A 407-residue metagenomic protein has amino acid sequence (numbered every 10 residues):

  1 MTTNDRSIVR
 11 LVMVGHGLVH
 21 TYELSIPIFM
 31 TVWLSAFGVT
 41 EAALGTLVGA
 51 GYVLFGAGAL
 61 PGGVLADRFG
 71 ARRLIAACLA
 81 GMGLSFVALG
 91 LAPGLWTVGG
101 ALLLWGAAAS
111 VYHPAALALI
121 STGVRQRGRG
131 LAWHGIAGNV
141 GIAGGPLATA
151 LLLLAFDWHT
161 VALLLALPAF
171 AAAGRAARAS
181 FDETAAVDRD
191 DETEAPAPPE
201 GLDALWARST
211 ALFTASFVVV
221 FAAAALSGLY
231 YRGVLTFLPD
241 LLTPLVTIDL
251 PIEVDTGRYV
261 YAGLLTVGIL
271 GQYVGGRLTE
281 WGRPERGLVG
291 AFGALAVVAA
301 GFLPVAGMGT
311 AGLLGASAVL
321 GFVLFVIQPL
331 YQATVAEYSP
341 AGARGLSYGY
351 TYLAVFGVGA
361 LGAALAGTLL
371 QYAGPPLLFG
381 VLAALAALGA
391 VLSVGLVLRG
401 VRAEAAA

Functional and structural regions predicted by a protein language model:
I26-P27, A215-Y273: Extracytoplasmic gate region of multi-pass secondary transporters
G38, G70, L91-W96, R283 (+1 more regions): Helix-breaking motifs and short loop linkers at transmembrane-helix boundaries and internal kinks in secondary membrane
V48-G63, A262-V274: Central cavity-lining transmembrane alpha-helices of secondary-active solute carriers, predominantly the Major
A57-G94: Conserved MFS/SLC helix-loop-helix module at the cytosolic interface between two early adjacent transmembrane helices
G99-V140: Cytoplasmic helix-loop-helix junction between adjacent transmembrane helices in 12-TM secondary transporters
H134-D190: Helix-loop-helix hairpin linking two adjacent transmembrane segments in secondary transporters
G282-L330, T334: C-terminal transmembrane helical hairpin of 12-TM major facilitator-type secondary transporters
A336-P375, L382: A late C-terminal transmembrane helix in Major Facilitator Superfamily
